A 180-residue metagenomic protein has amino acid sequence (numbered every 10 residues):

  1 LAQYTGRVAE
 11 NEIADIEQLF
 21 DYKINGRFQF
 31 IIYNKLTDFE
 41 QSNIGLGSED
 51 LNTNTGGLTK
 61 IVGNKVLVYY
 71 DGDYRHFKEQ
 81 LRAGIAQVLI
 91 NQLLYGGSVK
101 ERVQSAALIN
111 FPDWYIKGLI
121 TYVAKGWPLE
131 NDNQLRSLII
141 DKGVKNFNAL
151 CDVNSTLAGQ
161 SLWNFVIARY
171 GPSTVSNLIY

Functional and structural regions predicted by a protein language model:
L1-A106, P112, L129-E130: Juxtacatalytic substrate-recognition/specificity segment
I16, F111-D132, R136-Y180: Active-site-proximal alpha-helical
